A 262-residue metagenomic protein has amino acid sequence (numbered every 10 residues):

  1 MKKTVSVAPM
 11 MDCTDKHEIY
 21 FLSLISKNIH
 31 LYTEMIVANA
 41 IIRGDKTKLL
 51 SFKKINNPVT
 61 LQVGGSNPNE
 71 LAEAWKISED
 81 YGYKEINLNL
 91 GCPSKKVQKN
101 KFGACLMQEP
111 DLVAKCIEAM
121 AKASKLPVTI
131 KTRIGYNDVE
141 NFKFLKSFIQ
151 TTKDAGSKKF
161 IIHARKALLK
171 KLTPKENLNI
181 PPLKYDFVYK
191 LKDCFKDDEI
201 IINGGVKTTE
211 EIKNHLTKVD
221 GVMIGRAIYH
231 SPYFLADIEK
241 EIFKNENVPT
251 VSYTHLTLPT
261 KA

Functional and structural regions predicted by a protein language model:
V7, L22, L61, L88 (+3 more regions): Conserved, mostly hydrophobic/aromatic
M10-Y81: Glycine-rich, positively charged N-terminal anion/phosphate-binding segment
D12, T132-G135, I201-E210, R226-I228: Glycine-rich beta-to-alpha transition loops that act as phosphate-gripper elements at the mouths of alpha/beta enzyme
L71-I77, K143-S147, V206-V222: Catalytic cores of alpha/beta
K76-I86, E118-N179, Y185-C194: Alpha/beta enzyme core
L90, V219-A236: Glycine-rich phosphate-binding active-site loops on the catalytic face of alpha/beta enzymes
K95-L112, F142-K143, K171-L183: Glycine-rich tight-turn/loop motif centered on a GG-T
T254-T260: Conserved small/polar residues in nucleotide/adenosyl-binding loops
